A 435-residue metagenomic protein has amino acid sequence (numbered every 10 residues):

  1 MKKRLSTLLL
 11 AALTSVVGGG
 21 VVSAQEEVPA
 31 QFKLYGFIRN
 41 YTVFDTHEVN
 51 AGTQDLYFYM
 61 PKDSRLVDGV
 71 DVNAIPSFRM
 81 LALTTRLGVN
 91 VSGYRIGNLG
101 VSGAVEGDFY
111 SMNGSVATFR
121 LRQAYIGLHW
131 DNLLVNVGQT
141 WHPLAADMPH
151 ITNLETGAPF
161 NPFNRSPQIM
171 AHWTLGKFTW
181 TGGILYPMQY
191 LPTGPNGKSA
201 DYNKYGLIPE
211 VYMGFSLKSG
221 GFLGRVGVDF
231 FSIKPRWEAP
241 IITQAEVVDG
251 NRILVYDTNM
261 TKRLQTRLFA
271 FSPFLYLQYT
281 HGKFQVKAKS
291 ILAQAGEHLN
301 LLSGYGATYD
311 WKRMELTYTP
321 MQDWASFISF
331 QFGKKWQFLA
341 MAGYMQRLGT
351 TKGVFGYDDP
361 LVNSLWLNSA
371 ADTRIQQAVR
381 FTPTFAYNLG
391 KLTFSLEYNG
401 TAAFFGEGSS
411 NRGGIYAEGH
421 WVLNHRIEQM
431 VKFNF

Functional and structural regions predicted by a protein language model:
M1-E27, V247-L254: Cleavable N-terminal export/targeting peptides
E26, V72-S77, G114, G157-P159 (+8 more regions): Outer-membrane beta-barrel proteins
E27-Q54, S64-L191, Y205-I208, Y212-L223 (+1 more regions): Outer membrane beta-barrel
Q31, L81-R86, F119-Q123, N164-Q168 (+6 more regions): Transmembrane beta-barrel architecture of outer-membrane proteins
Q54-L128, A145-M148, T152-E155, P195-S199 (+7 more regions): Surface-exposed loop and membrane-interface regions of Gram-negative outer-membrane beta-barrel proteins
G221-I375, V379-F381: Detector for outer-membrane/organellar transmembrane beta-barrel domains, recognizing the amphipathic beta-strand
I328, A378-F394, Q429: Conserved C-terminal beta-signal and adjacent last beta-strands/turns of outer-membrane beta-barrel proteins
G419-F435: Outer-membrane beta-barrel "beta-signal"
